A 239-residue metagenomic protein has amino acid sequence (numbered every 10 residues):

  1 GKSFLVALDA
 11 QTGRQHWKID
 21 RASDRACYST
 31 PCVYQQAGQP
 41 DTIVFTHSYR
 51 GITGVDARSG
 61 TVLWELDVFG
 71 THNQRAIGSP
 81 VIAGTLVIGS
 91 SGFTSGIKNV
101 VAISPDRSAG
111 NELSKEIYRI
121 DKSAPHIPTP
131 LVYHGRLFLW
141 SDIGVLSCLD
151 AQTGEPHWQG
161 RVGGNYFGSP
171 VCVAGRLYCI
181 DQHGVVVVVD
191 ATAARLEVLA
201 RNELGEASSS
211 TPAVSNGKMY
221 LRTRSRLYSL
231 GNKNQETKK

Functional and structural regions predicted by a protein language model:
G1-S3, H16-P40, H47, E65-A83 (+4 more regions): Extracytoplasmic beta-rich repeat domains
K2-F4, G51-G54, S95-S104, V145-S147 (+2 more regions): Structural motif
D9-T12, D56-G60, S104-A109, D150-T153 (+2 more regions): Short loop/turn segments that connect beta-strands within beta-propeller blades
Q11-T12, R58-S59, G84, H134 (+6 more regions): Residue-level recognition of short loop/turn positions
A37-T42, S108-E112, A193-R195, K238: Short, solvent-exposed loop/turn segments that connect beta-strands within catalytic domains and beta-strand-rich
L86, S95, V100, I120-A191: Loop/turn-rich, solvent-exposed surfaces of beta-rich toroidal or solenoidal domains
G184-V185, E206-K239: Blade-level signature of beta-propeller repeat domains, shared across WD40, Kelch, NHL, RCC1 and BNR/Asp-box propellers
